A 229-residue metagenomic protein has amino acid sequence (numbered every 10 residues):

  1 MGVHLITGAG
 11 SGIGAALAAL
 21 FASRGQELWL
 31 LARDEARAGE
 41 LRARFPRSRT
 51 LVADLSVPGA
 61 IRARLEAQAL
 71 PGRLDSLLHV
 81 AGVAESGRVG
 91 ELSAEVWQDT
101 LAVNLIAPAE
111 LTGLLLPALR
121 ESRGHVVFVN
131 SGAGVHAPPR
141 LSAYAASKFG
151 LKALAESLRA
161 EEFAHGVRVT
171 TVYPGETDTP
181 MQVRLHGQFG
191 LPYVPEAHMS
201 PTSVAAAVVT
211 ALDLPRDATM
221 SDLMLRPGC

Functional and structural regions predicted by a protein language model:
G10-S11: Conserved glycine-rich cofactor-binding loop
R24-E40: Conserved glycine-rich Rossmann-like NAD(P)H-binding loop of the short-chain dehydrogenase/reductase
R88-V89, V96-Q98: Substrate-binding pocket helix/loop in short-chain dehydrogenase/reductase
T112, S147: Active-site helix of classical SDR
S131: Residue(s) in the substrate-gating loop at a strand-loop-helix junction that position the organic substrate next
H136, S157-V167: Active-site-adjacent segment of SDR/Rossmann-fold oxidoreductases
V167, T171, P192-C229: C-terminal helical subdomain
